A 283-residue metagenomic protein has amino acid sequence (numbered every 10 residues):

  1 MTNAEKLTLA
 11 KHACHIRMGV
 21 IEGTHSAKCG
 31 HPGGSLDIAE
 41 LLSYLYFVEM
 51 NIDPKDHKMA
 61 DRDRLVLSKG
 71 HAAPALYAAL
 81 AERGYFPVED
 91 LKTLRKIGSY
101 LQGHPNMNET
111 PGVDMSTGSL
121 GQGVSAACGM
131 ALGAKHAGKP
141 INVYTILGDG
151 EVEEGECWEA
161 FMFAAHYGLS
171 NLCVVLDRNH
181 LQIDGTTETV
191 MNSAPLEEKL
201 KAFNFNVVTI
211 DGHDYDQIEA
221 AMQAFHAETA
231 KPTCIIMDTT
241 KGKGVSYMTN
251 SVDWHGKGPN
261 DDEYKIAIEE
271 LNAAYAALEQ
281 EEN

Functional and structural regions predicted by a protein language model:
M1-I16: N-terminal hydrophobic or amphipathic helices/low-complexity stretches enriched in small/hydrophobic/Pro/Gly
M1-T2, N51-A60, E279, N283: Nucleotide/pyrophosphate-binding catalytic subdomain
A13-C29, D177-N179: N-terminal capping segment at the start of a domain
V20-G23, S35-H166: Cofactor-binding active-site loop characterized by glycine-rich and histidine/acidic residues
H71-A72, L76, N179-H180, D214 (+1 more regions): Glycine-rich beta-alpha junction loops
R83, V190, T249-D253: Short secondary-structure boundary/capping segments
G112, S116-S119, V124-A227: Thiamine diphosphate
F205, Y215-N283: Glycine/aspartate-rich loop-and-adjacent alpha/beta segment that forms the canonical ThDP
